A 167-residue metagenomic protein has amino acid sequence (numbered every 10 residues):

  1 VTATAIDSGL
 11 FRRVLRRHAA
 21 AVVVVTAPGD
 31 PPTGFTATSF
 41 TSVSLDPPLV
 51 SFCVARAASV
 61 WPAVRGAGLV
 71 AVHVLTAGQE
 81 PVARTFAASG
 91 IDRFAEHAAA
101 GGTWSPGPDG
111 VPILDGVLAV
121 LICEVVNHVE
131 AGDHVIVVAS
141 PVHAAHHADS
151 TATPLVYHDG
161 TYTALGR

Functional and structural regions predicted by a protein language model:
V1-R167: Basic, polyanion-binding surface patches
